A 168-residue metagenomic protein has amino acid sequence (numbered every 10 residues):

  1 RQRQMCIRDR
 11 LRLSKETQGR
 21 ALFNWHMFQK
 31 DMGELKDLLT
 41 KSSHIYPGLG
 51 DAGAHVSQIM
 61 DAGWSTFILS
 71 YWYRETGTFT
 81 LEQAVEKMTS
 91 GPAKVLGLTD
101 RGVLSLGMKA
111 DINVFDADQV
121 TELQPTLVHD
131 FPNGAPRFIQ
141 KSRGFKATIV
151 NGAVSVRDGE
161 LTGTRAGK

Functional and structural regions predicted by a protein language model:
Q2-I7: Short, small-residue-biased leader/transition segments that mark boundaries at the very start of proteins
R8-K15, G19-K36, T40, H44-G50: Non-catalytic terminal accessory segments
D9, K87-G91, A110-D111, I149-N151: Mid-to-C-terminal alpha-helical segments outside catalytic/metal-binding sites
T17-A21, A54-S57, P92-V95, V120-L123 (+2 more regions): Flexible loop/turn segments at secondary-structure boundaries
L22-G33, E82-V85, A93-L127: Acidic, glycine-enriched loop/beta-strand segments at the rims of small-molecule binding/catalytic pockets
D37-I45, V114-E160, T164-A166: C-terminal cap of metal-dependent C-N hydrolases
K41-A62, G107: Short acidic/histidine-rich active-site segments
D61, F67-K94: Gly/His-enriched, cation/cofactor- and phosphate-binding structural elements
